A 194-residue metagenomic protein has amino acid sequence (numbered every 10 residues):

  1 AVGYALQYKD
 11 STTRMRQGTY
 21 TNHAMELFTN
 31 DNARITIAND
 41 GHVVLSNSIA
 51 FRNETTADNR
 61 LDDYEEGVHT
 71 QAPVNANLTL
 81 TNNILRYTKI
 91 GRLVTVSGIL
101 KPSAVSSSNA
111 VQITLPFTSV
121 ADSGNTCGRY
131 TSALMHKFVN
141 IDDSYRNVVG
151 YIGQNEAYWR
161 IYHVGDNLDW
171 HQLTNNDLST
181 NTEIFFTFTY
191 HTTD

Functional and structural regions predicted by a protein language model:
A1-R34, V44-V68, P73-N77, L134 (+1 more regions): Self-maturation zones of extracellular/virion spikes and adhesins
D10, I37, K89, I152-Q154: Generic beta-strand structural signal
Q17, L27, I37, L61 (+4 more regions): Extracellular/surface recognition and adhesion modules
Y20, N140-L178: Structured beta-strand segments within beta-sheet-rich domains
A24, A33-R34, L100-A104, N167-D169: Short, surface-exposed beta-strand-loop junctions and turns on beta-sheet-rich folds
T56-R60, G67-I90, I99-S123, W170-T182: Surface-exposed ligand/attachment interfaces on beta-rich extracellular proteins
I99-N155: Terminal beta-strand-rich extracellular "head" domains that mediate receptor/glycan or other ligand binding
T180-D194: Short, structured beta-strand segments at or near domain termini in extracellular proteins/domains
